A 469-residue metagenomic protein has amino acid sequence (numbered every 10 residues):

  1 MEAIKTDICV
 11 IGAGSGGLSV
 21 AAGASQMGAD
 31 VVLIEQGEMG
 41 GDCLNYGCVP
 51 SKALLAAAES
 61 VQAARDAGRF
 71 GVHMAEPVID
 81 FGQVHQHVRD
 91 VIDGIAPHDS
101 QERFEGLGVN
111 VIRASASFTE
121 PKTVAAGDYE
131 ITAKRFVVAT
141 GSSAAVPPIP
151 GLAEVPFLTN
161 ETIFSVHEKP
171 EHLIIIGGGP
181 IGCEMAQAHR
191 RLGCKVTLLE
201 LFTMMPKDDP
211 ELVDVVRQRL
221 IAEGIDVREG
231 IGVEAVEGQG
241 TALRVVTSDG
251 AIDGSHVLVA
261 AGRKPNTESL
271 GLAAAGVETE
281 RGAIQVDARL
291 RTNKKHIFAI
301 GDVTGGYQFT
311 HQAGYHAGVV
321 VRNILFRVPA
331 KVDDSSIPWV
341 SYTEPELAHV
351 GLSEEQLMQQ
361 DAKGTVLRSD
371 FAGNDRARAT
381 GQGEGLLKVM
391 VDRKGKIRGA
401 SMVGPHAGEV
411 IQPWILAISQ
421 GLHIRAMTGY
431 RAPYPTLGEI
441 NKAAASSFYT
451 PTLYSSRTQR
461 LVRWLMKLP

Functional and structural regions predicted by a protein language model:
E2-G14, K169-I176: Beta1/beta-strand and adjacent pyrophosphate-binding region of the FAD-binding site in flavoprotein oxidoreductases
E2-K5, A22-A29, I34-K169, T197 (+5 more regions): Glycine-rich flavin
C9-G37, V49, A53-S60, Y342-S353 (+1 more regions): Flexible, glycine-rich terminal cap/loop adjacent to redox cofactors in electron-transfer oxidoreductases
C9-I11, A116, I131-G141, I175-I176 (+3 more regions): Short hydrophobic core segments
G16-V20, D42, F157, G182-M185 (+3 more regions): Short glycine/serine/threonine-rich phosphate/pyrophosphate-binding segments that cradle anionic phosphate groups
C48, T140-K195, L199, E223 (+3 more regions): Glycine-rich dinucleotide-binding loop and its adjacent helix/turn
R113, D287-A288, V391-R393: Short, acidic, Ser/Thr-enriched surface-loop or helix-capping motifs
A153-K169, A251-F326, P413-I415, T428: FAD-site-proximal beta/loop scaffold in flavoenzymes
